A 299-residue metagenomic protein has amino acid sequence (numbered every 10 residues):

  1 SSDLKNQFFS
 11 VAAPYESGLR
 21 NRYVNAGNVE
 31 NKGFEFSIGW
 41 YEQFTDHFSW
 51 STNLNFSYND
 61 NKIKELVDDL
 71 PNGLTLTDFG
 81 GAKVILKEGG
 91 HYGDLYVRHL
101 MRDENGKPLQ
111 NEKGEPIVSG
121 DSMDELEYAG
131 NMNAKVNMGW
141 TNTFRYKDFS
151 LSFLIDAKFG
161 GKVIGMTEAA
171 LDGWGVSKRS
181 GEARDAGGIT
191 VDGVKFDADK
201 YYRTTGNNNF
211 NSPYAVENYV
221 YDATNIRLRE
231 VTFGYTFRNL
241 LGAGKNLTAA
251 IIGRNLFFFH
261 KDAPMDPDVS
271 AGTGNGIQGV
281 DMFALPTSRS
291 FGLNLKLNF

Functional and structural regions predicted by a protein language model:
L4, D46, D148-F153, L240-L241: Repeated loop/turn-to-beta-strand initiation elements of outer-membrane beta-barrel proteins
Q7-A12, Y58-T77, G161-G187, F259-V269: Outer-membrane beta-barrel and related beta-rich outer-membrane complex signature in Gram-negative bacteria
S10-N21, E115-D124, T204-E217, A271-I277: Flexible, solvent-exposed coil segments and beta strand-coil junctions, predominantly the extracellular/periplasmic
Y23-N31, T77-K107, A186-V194, A198-K200 (+2 more regions): C-terminal beta-signal and terminal closure region of outer-membrane beta-barrel proteins
V24-E30, F34, Y41-M132, D172 (+2 more regions): Conserved small-residue
F34-E42, W50-Y58, M138-F144, F149-A157 (+3 more regions): Membrane-embedded beta-strands that build the outer-membrane beta-barrel scaffold
K158-T248, I252-R254: Extracytoplasmic gating/loop element in the C-terminal half of outer-membrane beta-barrel translocons and assembly
